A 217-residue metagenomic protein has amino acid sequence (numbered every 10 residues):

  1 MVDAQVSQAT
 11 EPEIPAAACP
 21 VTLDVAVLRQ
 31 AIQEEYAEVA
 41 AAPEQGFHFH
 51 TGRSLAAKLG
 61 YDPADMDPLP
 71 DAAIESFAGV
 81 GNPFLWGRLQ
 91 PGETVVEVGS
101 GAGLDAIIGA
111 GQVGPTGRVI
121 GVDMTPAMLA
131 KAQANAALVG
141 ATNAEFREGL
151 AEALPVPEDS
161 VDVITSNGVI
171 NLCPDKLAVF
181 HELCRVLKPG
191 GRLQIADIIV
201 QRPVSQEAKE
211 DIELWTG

Functional and structural regions predicted by a protein language model:
V2-L59: N-terminal auxiliary segments of SAM/dcSAM-dependent transferases
F49-T94, L104-Q112, K131: Conserved alpha-helix/loop element of class I SAM-dependent methyltransferases that forms part of the SAM/SAH-binding
P91, E152-V163: A short acidic, Gly/Pro-enriched loop at the edge of an enzyme's catalytic core that lines a small-molecule cofactor
V95, I164-T165: Hydrophobic beta-strand segment of the Class I
T125-A127: Conserved SAM/SAH-binding beta-strand->alpha-helix loop
V139-A153: Conserved SAM-binding strand-loop segment of SAM-dependent methyltransferases
L177-R192: A short glycine-rich, Lys/Arg-flanked "PGG" loop and its adjoining helix->strand segment in the class I
I199-G217: Short, glycine-/aromatic-enriched active-site segment of Class I SAM-dependent methyltransferases
